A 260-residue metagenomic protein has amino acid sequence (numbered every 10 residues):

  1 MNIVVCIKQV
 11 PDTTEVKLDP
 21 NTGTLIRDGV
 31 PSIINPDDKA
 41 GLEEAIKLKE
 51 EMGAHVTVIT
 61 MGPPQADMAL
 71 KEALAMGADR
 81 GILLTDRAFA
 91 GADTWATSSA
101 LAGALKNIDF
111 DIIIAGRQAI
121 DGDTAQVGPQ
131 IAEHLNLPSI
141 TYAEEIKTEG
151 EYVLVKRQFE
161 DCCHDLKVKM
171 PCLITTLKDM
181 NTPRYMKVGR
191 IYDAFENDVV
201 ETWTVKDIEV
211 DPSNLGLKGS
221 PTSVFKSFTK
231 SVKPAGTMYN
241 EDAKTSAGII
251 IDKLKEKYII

Functional and structural regions predicted by a protein language model:
M1-I260: N-terminal glycine-rich FAD/FM-binding segment characteristic of electron-transfer flavoproteins
